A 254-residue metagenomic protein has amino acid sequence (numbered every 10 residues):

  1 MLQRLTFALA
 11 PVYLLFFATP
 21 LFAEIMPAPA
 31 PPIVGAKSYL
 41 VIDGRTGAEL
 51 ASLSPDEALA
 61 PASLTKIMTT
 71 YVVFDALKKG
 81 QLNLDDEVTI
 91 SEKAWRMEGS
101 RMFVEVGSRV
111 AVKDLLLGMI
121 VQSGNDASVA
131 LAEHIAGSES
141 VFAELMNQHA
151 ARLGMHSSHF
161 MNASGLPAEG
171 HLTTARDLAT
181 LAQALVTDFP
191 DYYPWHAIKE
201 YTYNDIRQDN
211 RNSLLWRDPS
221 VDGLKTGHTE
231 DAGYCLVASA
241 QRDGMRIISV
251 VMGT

Functional and structural regions predicted by a protein language model:
M1, M155-H159, P167-T254: Domain-terminus/edge residues, biased toward the C-terminal soluble/receptor-binding domains of extracytoplasmic
Q3-L5: Cleavable N-terminal targeting peptides that direct proteins into the secretory/outer-membrane pathway or into
A8-P20: Bacterial N-terminal signal peptides
V12, A28, L84, Y234-L236: Residue-level marker for the onset of beta-strands and adjacent loop->beta junctions in well-ordered domains
A23-R176, Q183-T187: Active-site-adjacent loops and short helices of periplasmic peptidoglycan-processing enzymes
